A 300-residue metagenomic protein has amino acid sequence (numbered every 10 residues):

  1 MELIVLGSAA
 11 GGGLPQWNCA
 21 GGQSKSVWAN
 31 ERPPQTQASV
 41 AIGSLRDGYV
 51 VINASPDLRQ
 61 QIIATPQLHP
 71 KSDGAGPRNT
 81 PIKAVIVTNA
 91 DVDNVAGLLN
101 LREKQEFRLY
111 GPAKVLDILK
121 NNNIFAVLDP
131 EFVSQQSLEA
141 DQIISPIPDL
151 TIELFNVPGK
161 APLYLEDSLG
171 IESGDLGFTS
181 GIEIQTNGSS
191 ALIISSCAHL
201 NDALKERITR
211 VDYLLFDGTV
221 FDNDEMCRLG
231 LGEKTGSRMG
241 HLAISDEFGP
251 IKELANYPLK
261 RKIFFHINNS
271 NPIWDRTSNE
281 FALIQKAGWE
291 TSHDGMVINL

Functional and structural regions predicted by a protein language model:
M1-Q67, K71, S137-R207, M296-L300: Core dinuclear metal-dependent hydrolase active-site scaffold
E2, G48, E106-R108, S134 (+4 more regions): Residues at the starts of beta-strands that form the adenosine-phosphate
G48-G111: Active-site metal-binding motif and surrounding structural segment of the metallo-beta-lactamase
R59, N94, A161, D222-N223: Short glycine-rich, flexible loops that bind phosphorylated cofactors or substrates
T80, A90, E131, P148-L150 (+3 more regions): Structured loop/turn residues at beta-strand edges in well-structured enzyme cores
L101-Q135: Long, hydrophobic, well-ordered secondary-structure blocks that form the structural core and pocket-lining surfaces
Q135, T151-E153, K286-E290: Active-site regions of enzymes building and remodeling cell-envelope glycoconjugates
G177-T179, G188-L192, A198-M296: Cap/insert and terminal regions of metallo-dependent hydrolase folds
